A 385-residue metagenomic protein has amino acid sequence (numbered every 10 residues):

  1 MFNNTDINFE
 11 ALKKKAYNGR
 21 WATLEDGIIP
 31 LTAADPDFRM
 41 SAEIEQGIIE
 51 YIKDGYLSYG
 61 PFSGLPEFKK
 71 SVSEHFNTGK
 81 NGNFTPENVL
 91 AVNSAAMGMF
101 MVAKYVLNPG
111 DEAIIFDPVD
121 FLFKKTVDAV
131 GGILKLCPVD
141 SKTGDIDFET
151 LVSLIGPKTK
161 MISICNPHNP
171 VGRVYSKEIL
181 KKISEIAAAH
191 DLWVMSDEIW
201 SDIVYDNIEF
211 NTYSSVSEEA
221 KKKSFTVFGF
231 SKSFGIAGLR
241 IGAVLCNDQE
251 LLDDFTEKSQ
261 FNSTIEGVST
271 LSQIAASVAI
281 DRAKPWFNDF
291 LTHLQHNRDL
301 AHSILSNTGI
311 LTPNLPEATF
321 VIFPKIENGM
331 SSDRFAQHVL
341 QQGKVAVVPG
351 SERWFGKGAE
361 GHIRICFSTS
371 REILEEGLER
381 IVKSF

Functional and structural regions predicted by a protein language model:
F2-S94, M101, R282, F385: N-terminal small-domain helix-loop-helix segment of the aminotransferase-like
L57-E185, D202-I203, F210-S215, E219: Conserved core of the PLP fold type I
V130, A189-H190, A220, T308 (+1 more regions): Helix C-cap/helix->beta junction micro-motif
V152, G329, H338-V347, R353-F385: PLP-dependent enzyme catalytic core of the Aspartate aminotransferase-like
K160-M161, W193, F225, A346: Short, Asp-centered acidic motifs that coordinate Mg2+ and/or phosphate in catalytic or ligand-binding sites
E218, K222-Q295, S303-I304, F385: Conserved core segment of the aminotransferase class I/II
Q273, S277, H293-H302, P313-I326: Conserved glycine-rich beta-strand-loop-beta hairpin in the small C-terminal domain of fold type I
